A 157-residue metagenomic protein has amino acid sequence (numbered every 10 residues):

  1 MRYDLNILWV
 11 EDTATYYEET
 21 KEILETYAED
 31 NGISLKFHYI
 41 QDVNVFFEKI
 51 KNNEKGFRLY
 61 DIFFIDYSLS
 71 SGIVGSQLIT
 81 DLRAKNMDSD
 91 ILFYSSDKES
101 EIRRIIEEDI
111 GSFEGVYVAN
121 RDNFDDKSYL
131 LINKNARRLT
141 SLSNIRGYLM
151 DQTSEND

Functional and structural regions predicted by a protein language model:
R2-E25: Conserved acidic segment of CheY-like receiver
Y3-L5, N123-D157: Amphipathic alpha-helical interface elements
V10-E11, I40, F63: Conserved sequence signature across two-component system core domains
T15, H38-K51, V74-G75: Helix N-cap/capping motif at the beta->alpha junctions
A28-Q41, R58: A generic structural motif
F46-K49, L59-K85, E101-I102: Conserved phosphotransfer microenvironments
I73-Q77, K85, L92-A119: Alpha4 helix (beta4-alpha4-beta5 surface) of REC/receiver domains from two-component response regulators
